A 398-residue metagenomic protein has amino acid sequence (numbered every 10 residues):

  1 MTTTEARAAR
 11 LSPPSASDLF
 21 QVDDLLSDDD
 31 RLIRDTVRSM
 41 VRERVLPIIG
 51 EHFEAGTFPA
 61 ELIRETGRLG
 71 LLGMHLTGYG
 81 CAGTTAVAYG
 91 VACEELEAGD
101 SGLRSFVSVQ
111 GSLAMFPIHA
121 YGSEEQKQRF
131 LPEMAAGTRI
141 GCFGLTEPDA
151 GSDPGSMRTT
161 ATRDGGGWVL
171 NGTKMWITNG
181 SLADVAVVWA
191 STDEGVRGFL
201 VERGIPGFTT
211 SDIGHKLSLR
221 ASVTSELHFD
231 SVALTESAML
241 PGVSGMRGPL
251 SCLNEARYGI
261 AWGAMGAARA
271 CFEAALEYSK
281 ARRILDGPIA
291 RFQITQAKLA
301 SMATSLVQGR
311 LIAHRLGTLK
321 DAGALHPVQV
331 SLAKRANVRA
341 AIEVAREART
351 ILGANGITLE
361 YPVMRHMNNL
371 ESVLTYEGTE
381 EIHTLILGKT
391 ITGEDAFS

Functional and structural regions predicted by a protein language model:
M1-G99, V109, Y121-Q126, E133-T138 (+4 more regions): Alpha-helical interface subdomain recognition
S105-E125, G151: N-terminal glycine-rich flavin-associated loop
M134, D149-S152, W176-N179, S191 (+1 more regions): Short Gly/Pro-enriched turn/cap motifs at secondary-structure boundaries
G137-L145: A short, Trp-centered hydrophobic/proline-enriched beta-strand micro-motif
S152-D153, W168: Hydrophobic, small-residue-rich alpha-helical packing segments that form membrane-like cores
S156, G204-T235: Flexible, small-/acidic-enriched active-site or ligand-binding loops
R158, N171-T210: A short core secondary-structure module
S225-S251: A short, charged helix-loop
